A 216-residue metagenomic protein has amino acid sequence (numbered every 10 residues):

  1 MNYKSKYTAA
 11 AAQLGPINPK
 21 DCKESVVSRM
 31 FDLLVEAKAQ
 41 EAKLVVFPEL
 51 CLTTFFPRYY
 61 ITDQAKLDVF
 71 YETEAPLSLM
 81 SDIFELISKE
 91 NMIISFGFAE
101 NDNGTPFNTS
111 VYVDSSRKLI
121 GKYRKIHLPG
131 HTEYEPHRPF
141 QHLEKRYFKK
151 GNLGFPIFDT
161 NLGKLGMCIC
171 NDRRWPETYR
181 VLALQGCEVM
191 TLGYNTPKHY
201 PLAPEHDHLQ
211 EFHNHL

Functional and structural regions predicted by a protein language model:
M1-A9, I157-G166, V189: Beta-strand-turn-beta hairpins that frame and shape the catalytic cleft of phosphate-ester-processing enzymes
K4-K20: Generic N-terminal amphipathic, Lys/Arg-enriched alpha-helix
A9, E36-Q64, I94-S95, D172 (+2 more regions): Active-site beta-strand/loop signature of hydrolases that rely on acidic residues for catalysis
L14-P19, L52, T196-Y200: A short, flexible beta-alpha/helix-coil linker loop
R29-L44, S78-K89: A short, N-terminal amphipathic alpha-helix
I61-V69, P136-H142, Y200, E205: Short glycine/proline- and charge-enriched loop/turn segments that cap or connect secondary-structure elements
V69-M167: Catalytic-core segment of enzymes that process non-peptidic bonds
E72-I93, K164, C170-L216: CN hydrolase (nitrilase-like) catalytic-core segments centered on the catalytic cysteine and neighboring Lys/Glu
